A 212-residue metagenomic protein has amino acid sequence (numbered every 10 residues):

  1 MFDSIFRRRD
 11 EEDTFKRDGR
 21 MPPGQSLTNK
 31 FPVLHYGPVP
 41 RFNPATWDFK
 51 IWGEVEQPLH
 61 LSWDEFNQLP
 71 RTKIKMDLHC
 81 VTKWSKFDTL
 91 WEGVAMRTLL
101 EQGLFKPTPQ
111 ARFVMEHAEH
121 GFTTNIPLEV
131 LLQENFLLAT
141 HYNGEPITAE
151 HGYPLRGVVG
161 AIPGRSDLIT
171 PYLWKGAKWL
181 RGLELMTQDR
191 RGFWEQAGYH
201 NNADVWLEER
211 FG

Functional and structural regions predicted by a protein language model:
M1-F49, Q102-G212: Extended, aromatic/histidine-rich regions of cofactor-dependent oxidoreductases associated with respiratory
S4, D64-Q68, T98, L185: Charged/polar, solvent-exposed surface patches and flexible loops
G37-W91: A glycine-rich, hydrophobic loop/mini-helix early in the fold
E54-L61, F87-V94, H120-I126, L137 (+1 more regions): Short, exposed beta-strand "edge-strand" segments with a Pro/Gly-rich flavor and a Y/T-containing core
E56, K86, M96, I147 (+1 more regions): Short, flexible micro-motifs
S62-D64, R97-E101, A139-H141: Short acidic (Asp/Glu) patches
L78-A118: Extracellular-facing segments of soluble proteins and assemblies that are Gly/Ser/Thr-biased and enriched in aromatics
